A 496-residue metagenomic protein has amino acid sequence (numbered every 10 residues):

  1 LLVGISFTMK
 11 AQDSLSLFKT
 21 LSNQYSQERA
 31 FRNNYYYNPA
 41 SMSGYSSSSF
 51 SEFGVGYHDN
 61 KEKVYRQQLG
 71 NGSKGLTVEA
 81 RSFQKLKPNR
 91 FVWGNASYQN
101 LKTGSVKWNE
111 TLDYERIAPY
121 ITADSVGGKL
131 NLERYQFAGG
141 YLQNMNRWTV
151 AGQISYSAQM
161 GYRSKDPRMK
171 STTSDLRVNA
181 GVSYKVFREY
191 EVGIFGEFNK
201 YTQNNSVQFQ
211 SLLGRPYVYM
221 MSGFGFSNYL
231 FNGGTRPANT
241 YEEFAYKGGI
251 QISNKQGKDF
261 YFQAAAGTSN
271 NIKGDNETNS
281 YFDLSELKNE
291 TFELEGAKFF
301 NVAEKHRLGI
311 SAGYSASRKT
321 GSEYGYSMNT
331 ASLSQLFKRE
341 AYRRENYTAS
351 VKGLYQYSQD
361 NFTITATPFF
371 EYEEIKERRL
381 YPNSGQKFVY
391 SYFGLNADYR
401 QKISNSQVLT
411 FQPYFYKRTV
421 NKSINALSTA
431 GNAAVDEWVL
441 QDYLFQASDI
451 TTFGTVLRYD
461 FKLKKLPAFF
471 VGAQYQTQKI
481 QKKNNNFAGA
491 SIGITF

Functional and structural regions predicted by a protein language model:
S14-L17, R188, N484-F496: Outer-membrane beta-barrel "beta-signal"
Y45-S51, P88-G94, N146-G152, R188-V192 (+6 more regions): Outer-envelope beta-barrel architecture signal
V55-K61, Y98-K102, Q143-R147, Y156-M160 (+10 more regions): Transmembrane beta-strands of outer-membrane beta-barrel pores
E62-Q68, S105-T111, Y162-M169, N205-S211 (+8 more regions): Outer-membrane beta-barrel translocator domains and adjoining extracellular loop/strand segments of Gram-negative
Q68-K74, G127-N131, R168-T172, A238-F244 (+5 more regions): Replace "Gram-negative outer membrane beta-barrel proteins" with "bacterial and organellar outer membrane beta-barrel
V78-Q84, F137-Q143, V178-Y184, G248-N254 (+8 more regions): Residues on the lipid-exposed face of transmembrane beta-strands in outer-membrane beta-barrel proteins
K107-I121, S164, F195-E242, N270-L284 (+1 more regions): Short, flexible helix-coil linker/hinge segments at the edges of structured domains or between repeats
F226-P368: Long, internal scaffold/assembly segments composed of regular secondary structure
